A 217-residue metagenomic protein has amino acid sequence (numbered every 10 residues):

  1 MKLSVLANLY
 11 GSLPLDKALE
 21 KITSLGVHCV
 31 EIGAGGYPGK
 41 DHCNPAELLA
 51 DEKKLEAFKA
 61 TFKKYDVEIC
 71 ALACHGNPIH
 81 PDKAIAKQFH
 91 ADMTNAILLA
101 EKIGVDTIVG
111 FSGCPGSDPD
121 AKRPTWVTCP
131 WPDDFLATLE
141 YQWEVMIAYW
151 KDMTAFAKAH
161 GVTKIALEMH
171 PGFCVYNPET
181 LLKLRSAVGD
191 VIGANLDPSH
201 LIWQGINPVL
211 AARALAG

Functional and structural regions predicted by a protein language model:
L3, K21-V27: A short, Lys/Arg-enriched amphipathic alpha-helix followed by its capping loop at the start of a domain
L3-A7, V30-I32, I69-C74, I108-G110 (+2 more regions): Hydrophobic faces of well-ordered beta-strands that scaffold small-molecule active sites in alpha/beta enzyme cores
L9-S12, G172-N177, S199-V209: Active-site glycine- and acidic-residue-rich loops that bind and position anionic ligands or nucleotide-like cofactors
K17, K21, E56, T61-Y65 (+1 more regions): Active-site acidic/histidine proton-transfer and metal-coordination neighborhood in alpha/beta enzyme cores
L25, E31-H42, C70-G76: Short, conserved active-site loops that position catalytic residues or coordinate cofactors/metal ions across diverse
I32-K59, S112-P119: Glycine-rich, proline-tolerant flexible connector loops at the mouths of alpha/beta enzymes
C43-L48, P81-K87, G205-P208: Short, solvent-exposed loop/turn segments at secondary-structure boundaries
E52, P178, R185, V191 (+1 more regions): Glycoside hydrolase catalytic-domain groove-lining segments
